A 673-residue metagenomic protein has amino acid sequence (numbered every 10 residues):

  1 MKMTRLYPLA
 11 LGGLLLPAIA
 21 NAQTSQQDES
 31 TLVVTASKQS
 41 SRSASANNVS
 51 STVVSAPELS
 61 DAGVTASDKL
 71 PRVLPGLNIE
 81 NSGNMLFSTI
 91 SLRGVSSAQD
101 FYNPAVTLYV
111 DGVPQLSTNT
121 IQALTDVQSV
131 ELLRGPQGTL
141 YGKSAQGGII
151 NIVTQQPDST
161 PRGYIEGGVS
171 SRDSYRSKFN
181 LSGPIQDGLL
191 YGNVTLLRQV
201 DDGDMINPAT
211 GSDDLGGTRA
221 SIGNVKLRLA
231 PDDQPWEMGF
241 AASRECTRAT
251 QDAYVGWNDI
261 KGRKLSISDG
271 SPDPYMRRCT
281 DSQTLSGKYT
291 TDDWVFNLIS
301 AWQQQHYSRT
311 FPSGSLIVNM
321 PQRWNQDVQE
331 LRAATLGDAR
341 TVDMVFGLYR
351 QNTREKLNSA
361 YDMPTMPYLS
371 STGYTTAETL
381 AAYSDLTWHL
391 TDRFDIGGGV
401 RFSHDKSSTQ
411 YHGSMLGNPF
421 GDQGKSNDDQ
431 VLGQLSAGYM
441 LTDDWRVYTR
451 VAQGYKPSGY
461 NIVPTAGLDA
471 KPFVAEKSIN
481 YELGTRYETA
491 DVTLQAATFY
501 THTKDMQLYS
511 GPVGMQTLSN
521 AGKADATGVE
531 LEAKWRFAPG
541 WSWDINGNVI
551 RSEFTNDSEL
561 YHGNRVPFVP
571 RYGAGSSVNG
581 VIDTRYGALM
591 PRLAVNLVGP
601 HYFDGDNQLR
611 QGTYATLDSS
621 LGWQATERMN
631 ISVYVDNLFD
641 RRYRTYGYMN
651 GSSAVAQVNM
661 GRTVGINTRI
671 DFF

Functional and structural regions predicted by a protein language model:
S67-L70, I90-R93, S129-L132, S144-E166 (+2 more regions): N-terminal periplasmic accessory domains that precede and gate Gram-negative outer-membrane beta-barrel machines
S97, D111-P136: Short acidic/polar hinge/loop motifs at secondary-structure boundaries that mediate gating or recognition
N151, D158-T160, E166-G168, D173 (+4 more regions): Periplasmic-side early beta-strands and strand-to-turn transitions of outer-membrane beta-barrels
L227-P231, S243, A333-L336, T341-Q351 (+2 more regions): Structural signature of Gram-negative outer-membrane beta-barrels, strongest in the C-terminal barrel of TonB-dependent
C246-K261, Q351-M363, S408, G413 (+6 more regions): Surface-exposed extracellular loop regions of Gram-negative outer-membrane beta-barrel proteins, predominantly
S286-F311, M440, R446-A452, P472-V529 (+3 more regions): Membrane-embedded beta-barrel scaffold of Gram-negative outer-membrane proteins
M344, D392, I396, H404 (+3 more regions): Gram-negative outer-membrane beta-barrel transporters
P539, W543, L597-D604, G622-F673: C-terminal beta-signal and adjacent terminal beta-strands/loops of Gram-negative outer-membrane beta-barrel proteins
